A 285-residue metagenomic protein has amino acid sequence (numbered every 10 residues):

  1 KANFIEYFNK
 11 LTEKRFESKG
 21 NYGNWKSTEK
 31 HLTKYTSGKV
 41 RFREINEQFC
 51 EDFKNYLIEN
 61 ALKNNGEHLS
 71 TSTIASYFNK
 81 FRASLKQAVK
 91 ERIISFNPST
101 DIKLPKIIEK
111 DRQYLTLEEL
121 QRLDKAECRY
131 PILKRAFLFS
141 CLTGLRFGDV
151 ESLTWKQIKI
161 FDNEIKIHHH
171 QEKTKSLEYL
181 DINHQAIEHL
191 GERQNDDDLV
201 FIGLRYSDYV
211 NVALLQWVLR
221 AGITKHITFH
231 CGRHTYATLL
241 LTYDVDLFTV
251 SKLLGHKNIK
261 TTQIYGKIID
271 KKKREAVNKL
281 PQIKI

Functional and structural regions predicted by a protein language model:
K1-N65: Basic/aromatic-enriched alpha-helical hairpins
R43, I94-F96, I107-L123, T174-H184 (+1 more regions): DNA breakage-rejoining catalytic core of tyrosine-based enzymes
E67-T71, A75-Y77, K90-F147, E151 (+1 more regions): Basic, Lys/Arg- and aromatic-enriched nucleic-acid-binding interface segment
D101, Q113, L117, S152-G191: Conserved tyrosine-mediated DNA breakage-rejoining catalytic core shared by Y-recombinases
R122, E178-H184, E188, E192 (+1 more regions): DNA/chromatin major-groove-contacting recognition/catalytic segments
L138, L142, G148-D149, R233-K257 (+1 more regions): C-terminal catalytic core of tyrosine-transesterase DNA break-rejoin enzymes
Q171-K175, L254-K279: Catalytic-site neighborhood detector that most strongly recognizes the C-terminal catalytic loop/helix of tyrosine
E172-G191, N195-Q216: C-terminal catalytic core of Y-nucleophile DNA break-rejoin enzymes
